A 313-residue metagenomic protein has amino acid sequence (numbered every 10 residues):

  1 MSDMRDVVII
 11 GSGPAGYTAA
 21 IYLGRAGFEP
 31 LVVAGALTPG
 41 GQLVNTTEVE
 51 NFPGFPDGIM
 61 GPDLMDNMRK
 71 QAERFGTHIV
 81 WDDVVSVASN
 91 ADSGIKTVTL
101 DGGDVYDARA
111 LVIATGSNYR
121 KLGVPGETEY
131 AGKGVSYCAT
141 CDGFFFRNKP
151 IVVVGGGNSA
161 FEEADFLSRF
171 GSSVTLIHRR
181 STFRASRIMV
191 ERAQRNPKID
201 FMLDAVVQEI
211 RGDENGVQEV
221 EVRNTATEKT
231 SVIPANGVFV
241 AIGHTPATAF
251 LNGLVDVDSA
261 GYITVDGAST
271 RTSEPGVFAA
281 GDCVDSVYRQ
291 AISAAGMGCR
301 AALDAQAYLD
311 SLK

Functional and structural regions predicted by a protein language model:
M4-D6, R147-K149, D204, E274: Phosphate-coordination loops involved in phosphoryl transfer and adenosine-cofactor binding
R5-F75, K149, F161-R187, D258: Beta1-alpha1 glycine-rich phosphate/pyrophosphate-binding loop at the start of Rossmann-like nucleotide-binding domains
G13-P14, T38, S117-Y119, G157-S159 (+1 more regions): Residue-level detector of alpha-helix initiation sites
A72-L100, V105-A108, S168-G267, A307-K313: A Rossmann-like FAD-binding core segment of flavoenzymes
I79-A91, I95-G102, Y106-F144: Glycine/small-residue-rich loop that forms an oxyanion/phosphate-binding "nest" at active or ligand-binding sites
N118, G123, E129-F145, I242-Y288 (+2 more regions): FAD-site-proximal beta/loop scaffold in flavoenzymes
S293-L309: An active-site-proximal "capping" alpha-helix that borders the catalytic cofactor pocket
